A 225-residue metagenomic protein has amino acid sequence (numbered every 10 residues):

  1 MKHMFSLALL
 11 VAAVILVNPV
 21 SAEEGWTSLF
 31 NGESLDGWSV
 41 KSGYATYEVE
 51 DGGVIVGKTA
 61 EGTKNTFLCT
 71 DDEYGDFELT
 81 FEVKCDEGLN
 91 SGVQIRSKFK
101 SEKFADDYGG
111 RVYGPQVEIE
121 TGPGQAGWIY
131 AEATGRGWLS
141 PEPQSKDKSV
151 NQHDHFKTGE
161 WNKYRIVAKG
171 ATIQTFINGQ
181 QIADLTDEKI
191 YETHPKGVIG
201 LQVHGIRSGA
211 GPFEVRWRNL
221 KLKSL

Functional and structural regions predicted by a protein language model:
M1-S6: Positively charged n-region of N-terminal signal peptides that target proteins for export
L7-L16: Bacterial N-terminal signal peptides
V20-L225: Carbohydrate-interacting regions of secretory-pathway proteins
